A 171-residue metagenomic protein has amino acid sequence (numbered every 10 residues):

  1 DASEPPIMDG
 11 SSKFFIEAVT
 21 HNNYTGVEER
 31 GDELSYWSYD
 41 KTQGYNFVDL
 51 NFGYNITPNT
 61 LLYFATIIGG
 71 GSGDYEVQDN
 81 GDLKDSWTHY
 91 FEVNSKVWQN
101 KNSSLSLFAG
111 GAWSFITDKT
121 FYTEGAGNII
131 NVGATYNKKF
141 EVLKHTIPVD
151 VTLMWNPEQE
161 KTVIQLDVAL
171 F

Functional and structural regions predicted by a protein language model:
D1-N94, F115-G127: Outer-membrane pore/translocation modules
I7-I16, N55-N59, V97-S106, K139-V149: Short loop/turn motifs that connect adjacent beta-strands in outer-membrane beta-barrel proteins
T25, W98-N100, S114, E141-L143 (+1 more regions): Generic "edge-of-domain/loop-turn" microfeature
S104-E141, D150: Outer membrane beta-barrel transmembrane domains
A134, F140, E160-F171: Outer-membrane beta-barrel "beta-signal"
T152-P157: Short, exposed beta-strand-loop hairpins at the edges of beta-sheets in extracellular/periplasmic proteins
